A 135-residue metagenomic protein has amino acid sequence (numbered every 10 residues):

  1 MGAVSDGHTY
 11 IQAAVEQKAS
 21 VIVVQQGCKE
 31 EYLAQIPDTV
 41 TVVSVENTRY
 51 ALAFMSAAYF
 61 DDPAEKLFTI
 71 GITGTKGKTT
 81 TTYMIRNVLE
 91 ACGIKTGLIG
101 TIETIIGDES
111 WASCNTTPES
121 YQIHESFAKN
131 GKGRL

Functional and structural regions predicted by a protein language model:
M1-F54: N-terminal leader/targeting and accessory segments in enzymes
Y50-L135: Phosphate-binding loop of NTP-binding sites
